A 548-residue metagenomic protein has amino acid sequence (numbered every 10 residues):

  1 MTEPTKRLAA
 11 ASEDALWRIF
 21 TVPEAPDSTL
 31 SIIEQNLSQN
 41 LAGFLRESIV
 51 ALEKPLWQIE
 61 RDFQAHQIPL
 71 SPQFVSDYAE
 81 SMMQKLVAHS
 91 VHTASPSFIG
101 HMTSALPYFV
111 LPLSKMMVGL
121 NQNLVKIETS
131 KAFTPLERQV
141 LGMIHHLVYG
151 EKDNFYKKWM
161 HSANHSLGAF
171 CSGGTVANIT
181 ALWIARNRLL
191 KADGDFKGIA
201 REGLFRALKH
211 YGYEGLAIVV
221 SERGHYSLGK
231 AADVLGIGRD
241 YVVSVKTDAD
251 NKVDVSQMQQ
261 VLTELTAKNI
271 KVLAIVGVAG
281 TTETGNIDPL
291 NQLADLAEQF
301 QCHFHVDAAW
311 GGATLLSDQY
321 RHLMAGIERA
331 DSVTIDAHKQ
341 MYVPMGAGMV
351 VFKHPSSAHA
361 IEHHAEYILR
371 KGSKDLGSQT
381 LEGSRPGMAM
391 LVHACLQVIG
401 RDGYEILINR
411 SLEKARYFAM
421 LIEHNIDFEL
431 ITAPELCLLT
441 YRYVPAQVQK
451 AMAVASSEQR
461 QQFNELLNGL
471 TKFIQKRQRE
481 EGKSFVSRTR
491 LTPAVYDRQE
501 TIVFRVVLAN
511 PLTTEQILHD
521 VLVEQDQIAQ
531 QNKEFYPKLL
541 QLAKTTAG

Functional and structural regions predicted by a protein language model:
T2, M160-H161, A177, I184-S356: Conserved PLP-enzyme active-site core in the AAT-like
T2-H165, K476-T492, I502-T513, D520-Q525: N-terminal entrance/gating region of PLP-dependent enzymes' catalytic architecture
F63-Q64, G119-T129, F155-F170, H210-G215 (+5 more regions): Glycine- and acidic
M117, L141-Y149, R186, D233 (+2 more regions): Amphipathic, well-packed alpha-helical segments that form the structural scaffold of globular domains
F133, G168-T175, V220-S221, V278 (+1 more regions): Active-site nucleophile and cofactor-binding loops and adjacent substrate-binding regions of central metabolic enzymes
T281, A325-I426, T432, Q447: Active-site C-terminal subdomain of aminotransferase-like
F300, P493-G548: PLP-dependent enzyme catalytic core of the Aspartate aminotransferase-like
G377-R385, V392-I399, G403-R410, Y417-L470 (+2 more regions): Conserved small-domain helix->loop->beta segment predominantly found in fold-type I
